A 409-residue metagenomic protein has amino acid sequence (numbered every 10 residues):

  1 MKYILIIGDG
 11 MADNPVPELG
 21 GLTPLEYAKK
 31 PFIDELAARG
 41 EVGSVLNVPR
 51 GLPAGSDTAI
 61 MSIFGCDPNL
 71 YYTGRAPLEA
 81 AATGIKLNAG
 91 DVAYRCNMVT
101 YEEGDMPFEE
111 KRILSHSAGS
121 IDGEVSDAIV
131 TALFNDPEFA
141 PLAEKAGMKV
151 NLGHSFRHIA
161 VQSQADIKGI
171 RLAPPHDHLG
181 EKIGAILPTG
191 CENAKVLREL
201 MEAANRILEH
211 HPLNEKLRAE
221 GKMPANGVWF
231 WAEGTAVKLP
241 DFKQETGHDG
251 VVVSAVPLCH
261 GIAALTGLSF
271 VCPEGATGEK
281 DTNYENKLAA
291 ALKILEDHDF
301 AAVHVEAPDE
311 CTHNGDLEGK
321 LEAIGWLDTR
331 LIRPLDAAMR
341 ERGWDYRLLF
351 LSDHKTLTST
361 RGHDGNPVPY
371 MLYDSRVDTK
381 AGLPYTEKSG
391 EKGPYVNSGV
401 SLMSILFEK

Functional and structural regions predicted by a protein language model:
M1-K409: Feature captures the catalytic ectodomains and active-site-proximal regions of enzymes that hydrolyze or transfer
